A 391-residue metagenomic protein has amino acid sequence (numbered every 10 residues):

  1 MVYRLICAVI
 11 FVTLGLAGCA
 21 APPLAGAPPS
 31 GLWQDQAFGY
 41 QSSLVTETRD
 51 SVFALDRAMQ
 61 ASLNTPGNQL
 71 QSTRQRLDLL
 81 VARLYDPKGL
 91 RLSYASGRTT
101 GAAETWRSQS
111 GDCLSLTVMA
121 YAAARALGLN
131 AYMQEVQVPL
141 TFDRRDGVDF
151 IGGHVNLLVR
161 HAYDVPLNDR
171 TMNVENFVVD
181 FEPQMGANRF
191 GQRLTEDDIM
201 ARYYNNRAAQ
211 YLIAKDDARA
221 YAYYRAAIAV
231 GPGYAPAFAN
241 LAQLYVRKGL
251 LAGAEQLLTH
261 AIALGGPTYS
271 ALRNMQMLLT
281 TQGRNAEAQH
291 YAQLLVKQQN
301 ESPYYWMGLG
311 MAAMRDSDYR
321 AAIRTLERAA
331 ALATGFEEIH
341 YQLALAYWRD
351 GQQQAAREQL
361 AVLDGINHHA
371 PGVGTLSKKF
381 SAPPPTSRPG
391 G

Functional and structural regions predicted by a protein language model:
S42-T105: Secondary-structure boundary elements
S96-F238, Q243, A252-L264: Long, contiguous interaction/recruitment modules in multidomain scaffold/adaptor proteins
M200, R207, G233-Y234, T268 (+3 more regions): Residue-level recognition of tetratricopeptide repeat
N206, N240, N274, G308 (+2 more regions): Canonical tetratricopeptide repeat
V230, L264-G265, K297-Q298, L332 (+1 more regions): Structural marker of alpha-solenoid helical repeat scaffolds
Y341-G391: Terminal, low-structured helical/coil segments at or just beyond the last alpha-helical repeat
